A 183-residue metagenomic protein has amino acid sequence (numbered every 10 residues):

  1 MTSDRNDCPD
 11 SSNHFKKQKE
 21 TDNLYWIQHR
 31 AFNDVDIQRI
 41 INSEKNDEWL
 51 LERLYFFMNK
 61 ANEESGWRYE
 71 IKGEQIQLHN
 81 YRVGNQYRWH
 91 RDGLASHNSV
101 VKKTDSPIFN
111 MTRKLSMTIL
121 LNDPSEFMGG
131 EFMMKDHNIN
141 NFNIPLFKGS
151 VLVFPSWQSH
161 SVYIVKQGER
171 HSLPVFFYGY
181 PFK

Functional and structural regions predicted by a protein language model:
M1-V151, W157-K183: Fe(II)/2-oxoglutarate oxygenase catalytic core
